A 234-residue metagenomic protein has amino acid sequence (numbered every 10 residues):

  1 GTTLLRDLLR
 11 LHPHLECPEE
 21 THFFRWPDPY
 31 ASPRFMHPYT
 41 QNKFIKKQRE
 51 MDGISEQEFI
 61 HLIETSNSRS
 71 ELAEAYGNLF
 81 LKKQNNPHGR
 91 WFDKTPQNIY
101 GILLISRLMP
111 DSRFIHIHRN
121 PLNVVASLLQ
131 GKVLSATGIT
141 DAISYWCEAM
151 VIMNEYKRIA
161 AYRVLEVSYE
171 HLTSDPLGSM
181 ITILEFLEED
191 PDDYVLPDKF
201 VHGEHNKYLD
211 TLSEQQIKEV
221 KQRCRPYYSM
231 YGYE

Functional and structural regions predicted by a protein language model:
G1-L15, G101-M109, N120, L165-P191: PAPS/PAP-binding and catalytic site of the sulfotransferase fold
E16-K94, N98-I99, Y228: PAPS-dependent sulfation machinery
H22-F24, Q97-I99, N120-N123, Q130-G131 (+1 more regions): Short, solvent-exposed loop/turn segments at secondary-structure junctions
Y30, L129-K132, A136-T137, C147-M150 (+4 more regions): PAPS-dependent sulfotransferases, especially Golgi type II membrane carbohydrate sulfotransferases
I63, N86-W91, L129-D141: Surface-exposed cleft-lining segments at the edges of enzyme active sites
S68-A75, K94-Q97, D141-A149, D175 (+2 more regions): Soluble or luminal CAZymes and related metallo-dependent hydrolases
K94-T95, L104-L129: Conserved phosphate-donor/acceptor-positioning beta-strand/loop module used by diverse small-molecule
